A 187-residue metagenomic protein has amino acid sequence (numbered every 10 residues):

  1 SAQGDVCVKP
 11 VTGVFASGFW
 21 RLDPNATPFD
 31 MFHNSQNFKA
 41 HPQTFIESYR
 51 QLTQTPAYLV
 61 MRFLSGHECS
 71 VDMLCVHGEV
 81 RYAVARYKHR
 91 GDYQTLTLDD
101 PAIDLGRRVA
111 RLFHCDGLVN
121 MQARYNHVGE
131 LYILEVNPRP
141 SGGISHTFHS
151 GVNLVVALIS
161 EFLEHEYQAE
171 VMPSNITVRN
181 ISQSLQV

Functional and structural regions predicted by a protein language model:
S1-N34, F45, L52, L59: Rossmann-like NAD(P)H-binding beta-loop-alpha module
V14, H67, P140: Glycine-rich nucleotide phosphate-binding loop and flanking beta-alpha elements of Rossmann-like dinucleotide-binding
A16, E79, G142-I144: Residue-level signal for secondary-structure boundary sites
S17-F19, E68-S70, N120: Short hydrophobic/aromatic beta-strand or adjacent loop that forms the aromatic wall/cage of a ligand/substrate-binding
R21-D23, C75, H149: Short, glycine/charged-enriched secondary-structure capping and boundary segments
D30-V109, F113-H114, R124-Y132: Phosphate-binding site of ATP-dependent enzymes
H89-D92, L96-V187: ATP-dependent carboxylate activation and anion-phosphoryl transfer catalytic cores that bind Mg-ATP to form
